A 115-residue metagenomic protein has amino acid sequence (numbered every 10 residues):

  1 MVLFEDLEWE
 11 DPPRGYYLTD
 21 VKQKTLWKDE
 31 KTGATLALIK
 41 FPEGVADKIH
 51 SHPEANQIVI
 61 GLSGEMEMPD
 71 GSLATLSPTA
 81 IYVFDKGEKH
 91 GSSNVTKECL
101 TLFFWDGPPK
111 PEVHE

Functional and structural regions predicted by a protein language model:
M1-G33, H114-E115: A short, N-terminal "cap"/entry segment at the start of jelly-roll beta-barrel domains of the cupin/DSBH fold
K24-H52, D85-K89: Conserved short histidine dyad/triad with adjacent acidic residue
A34-L36, N56-V59, C99-L100: Structural motif
E43, H52-P69: Glycine- and acidic-residue-biased ligand/ion/polar-headgroup-sensing regions
S51-P53, N94-K97: Short glycine/proline-enriched turns and hinge-like loops at secondary-structure junctions
D70-K89: Short acidic-glycine-tyrosine-enriched beta hairpin
V95-E115: Double-stranded beta-helix
